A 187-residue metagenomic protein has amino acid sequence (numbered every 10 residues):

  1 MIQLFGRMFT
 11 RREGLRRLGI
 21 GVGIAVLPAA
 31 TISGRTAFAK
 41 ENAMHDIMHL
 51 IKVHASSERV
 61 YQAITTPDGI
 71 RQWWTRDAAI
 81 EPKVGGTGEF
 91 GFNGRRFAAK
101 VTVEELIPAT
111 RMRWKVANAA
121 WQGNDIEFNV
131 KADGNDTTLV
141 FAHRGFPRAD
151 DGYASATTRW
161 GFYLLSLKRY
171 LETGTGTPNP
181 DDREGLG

Functional and structural regions predicted by a protein language model:
M1-T10, V22-A25: N-terminal secretory signal peptides
T31-R59: C-terminal segment of N-terminal export signals and the immediately downstream linker at the start of the mature
D46, R96-A98, W121-D125: Short, mixed charged/polar active-site loops that provide acid/base catalysis or chelate metal/phosphate cofactors
M48, R59, D68-K100, A109-R111 (+1 more regions): Short beta-edge strand/loop motif at the mouth of beta-sheet-based domains
I51, K100-E105, D125-A132: Hydrophobic/aromatic beta-strand elements that line small-molecule binding cavities or substrate pockets in beta-rich
A63-I64, L106: Conserved catalytic core of Hanks-type protein kinase domains
G88-N93, R113-A119, F141-H143: Short beta-strand segments that buttress and anchor functional surface loops
N118-L167, P180: Beta-strand/loop substructures that line and gate deep hydrophobic ligand-binding cavities in soluble
